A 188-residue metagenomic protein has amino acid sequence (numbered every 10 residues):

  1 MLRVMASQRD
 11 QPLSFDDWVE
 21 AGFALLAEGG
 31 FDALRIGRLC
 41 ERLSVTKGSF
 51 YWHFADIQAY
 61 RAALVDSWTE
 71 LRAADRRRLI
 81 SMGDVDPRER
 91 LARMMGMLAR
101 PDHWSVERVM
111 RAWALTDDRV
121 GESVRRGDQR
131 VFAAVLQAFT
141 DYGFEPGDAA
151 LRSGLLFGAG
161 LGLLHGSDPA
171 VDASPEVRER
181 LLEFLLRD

Functional and structural regions predicted by a protein language model:
M1-L13: N-terminal intrinsically disordered/low-complexity leader segments
S14-D17, A21, L25-A59, A63: Helix-turn-helix
D17, A21-G29, A74-L79, M110 (+1 more regions): Solvent-exposed, amphipathic alpha-helical segments
E20, R88-R100, V109-A112, P175 (+1 more regions): Amphipathic alpha-helical segments that line or abut small-molecule/effector binding pockets and mediate allosteric
L26, F54, R61-W68, R72-D75 (+1 more regions): Alpha-helical DNA-contacting segments of helix-turn-helix folds
A63, R77-V106, L156: Hydrophobic alpha-helical connector segments
R72-A73, P101-V109, D118-G143, G147-G154: Amphipathic alpha-helical packing segments from all-alpha helical-bundle domains
G121, R125, T140-D188: Hydrophobic/aromatic-rich alpha-helical bundle segments in the mid-to-C-terminal region
